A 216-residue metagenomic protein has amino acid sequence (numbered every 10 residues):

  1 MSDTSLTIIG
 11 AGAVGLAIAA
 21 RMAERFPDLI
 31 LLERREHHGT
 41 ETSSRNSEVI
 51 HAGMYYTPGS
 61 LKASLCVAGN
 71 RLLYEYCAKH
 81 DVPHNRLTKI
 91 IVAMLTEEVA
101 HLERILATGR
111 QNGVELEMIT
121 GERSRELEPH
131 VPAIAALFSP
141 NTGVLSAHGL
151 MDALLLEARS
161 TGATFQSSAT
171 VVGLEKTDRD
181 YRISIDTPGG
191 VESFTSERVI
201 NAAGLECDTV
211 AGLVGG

Functional and structural regions predicted by a protein language model:
T4-L31: N-terminal Rossmann-like FAD-binding beta1-loop-alpha1 element of flavoenzymes
A11, M94, A203-G204: Glycine-rich, N-terminal phosphate-binding loop of Rossmann-like dinucleotide-binding domains
V14, H37, E206: Conserved Rossmann-like nucleotide-cofactor binding loop
A23-R45: Glycine-rich FAD pyrophosphate-binding loop
E33, R86, T120-G121, S167-A169 (+1 more regions): Short loop/edge segments at beta-strand edges and connector loops that shape dinucleotide/nucleotide cofactor-binding
E48-R123, A133: Dinucleotide-binding Rossmann-like beta1-alpha1 core, especially the glycine-rich loop that anchors the ADP
L137-R198, A202-T209: Helical element adjacent to the flavin cofactor pocket in flavoenzyme catalytic cores
V210-G216: Glycine-rich beta-alpha-beta "Rossmann" dinucleotide-binding loop(s) and their flanking helix/strand
